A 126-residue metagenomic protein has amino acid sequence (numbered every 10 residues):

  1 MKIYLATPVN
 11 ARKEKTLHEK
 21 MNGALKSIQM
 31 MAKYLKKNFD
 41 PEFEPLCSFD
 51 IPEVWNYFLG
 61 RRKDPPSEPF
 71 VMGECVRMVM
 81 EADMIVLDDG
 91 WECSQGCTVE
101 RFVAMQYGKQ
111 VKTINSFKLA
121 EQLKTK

Functional and structural regions predicted by a protein language model:
M1-K126: Conserved catalytic or regulatory cores that recognize and/or transform ribose-phosphate-containing ligands
